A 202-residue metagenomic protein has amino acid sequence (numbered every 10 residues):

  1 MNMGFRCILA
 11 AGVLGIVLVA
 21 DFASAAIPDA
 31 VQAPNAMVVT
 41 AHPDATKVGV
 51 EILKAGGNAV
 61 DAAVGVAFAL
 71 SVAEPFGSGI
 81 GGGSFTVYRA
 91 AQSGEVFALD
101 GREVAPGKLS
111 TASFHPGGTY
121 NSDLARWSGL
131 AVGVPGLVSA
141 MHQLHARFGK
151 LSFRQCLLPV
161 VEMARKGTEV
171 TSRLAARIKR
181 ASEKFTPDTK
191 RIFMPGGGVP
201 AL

Functional and structural regions predicted by a protein language model:
M1-F5: N-terminal secretory signal peptides that target proteins for export/translocation
I8-D21: Bacterial N-terminal signal peptides
A25-K47, E51, A59-L202: Noncatalytic scaffold domains of N-terminal-nucleophile
